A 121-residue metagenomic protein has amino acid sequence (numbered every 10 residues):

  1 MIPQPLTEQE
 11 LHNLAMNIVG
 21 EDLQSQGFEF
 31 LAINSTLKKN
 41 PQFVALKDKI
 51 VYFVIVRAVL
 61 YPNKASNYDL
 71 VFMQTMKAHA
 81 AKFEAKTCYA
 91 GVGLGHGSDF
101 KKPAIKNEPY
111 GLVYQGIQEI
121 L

Functional and structural regions predicted by a protein language model:
M1-I33: Acidic-basic catalytic patches of nuclease active cores, encompassing PD-(D/E)XK and other metal-cofactor nuclease
T7, K64-A65, K77, G91-G93 (+1 more regions): Asparagine-biased alpha-helical interface segments
L37-N40: Short acidic/glycine-enriched loop/turn segments that link adjacent beta-strands
Q42-F43, G91: Short beta-strand scaffold segments in enzyme catalytic cores
V44-I55: Active-site beta-strand-loop-beta-strand hairpin of nuclease catalytic cores that positions key catalytic residues
V54-N67: Short beta-strand-loop-alpha-helix junction that forms the active-site gateway of nucleic-acid-processing nucleases
S66-A85, Y89: Short, charged, amphipathic alpha-helix that recurs within catalytic cores of restriction-modification and other
K86-L121: Domain-level recognition of nuclease-like catalytic cores that cleave nucleotide substrates
